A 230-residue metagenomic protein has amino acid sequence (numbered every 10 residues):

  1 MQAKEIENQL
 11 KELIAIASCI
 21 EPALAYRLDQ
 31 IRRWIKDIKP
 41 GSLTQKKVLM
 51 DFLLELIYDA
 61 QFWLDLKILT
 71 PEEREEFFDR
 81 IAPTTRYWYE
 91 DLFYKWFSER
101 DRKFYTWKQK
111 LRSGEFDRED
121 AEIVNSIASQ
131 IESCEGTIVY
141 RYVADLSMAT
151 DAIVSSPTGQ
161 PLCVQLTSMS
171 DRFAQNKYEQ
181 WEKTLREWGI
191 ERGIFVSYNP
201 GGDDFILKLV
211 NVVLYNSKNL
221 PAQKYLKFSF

Functional and structural regions predicted by a protein language model:
M1-K95: Nuclease-adjacent, charged terminal/linker segments that flank catalytic cores
R80-F116: Short basic alpha-helical hairpin corresponding to helix-turn-helix/winged-helix-like nucleic-acid-binding
K103-V139: Acidic-basic catalytic patches of nuclease active cores, encompassing PD-(D/E)XK and other metal-cofactor nuclease
C134, M148-T150, Q160: Core residues of folded domains in eukaryotic genome-function proteins
V143-L146, T167-M169: An acidic- and aromatic-residue-enriched active-site/binding cleft used to recognize and process polar
A144-S155: Beta-rich nucleic-acid/ligand-interaction surfaces
V154-C163: Active-site beta-strand-loop-beta-strand hairpin of nuclease catalytic cores that positions key catalytic residues
L166-F228: Catalytic cores of nucleic-acid endonucleases
